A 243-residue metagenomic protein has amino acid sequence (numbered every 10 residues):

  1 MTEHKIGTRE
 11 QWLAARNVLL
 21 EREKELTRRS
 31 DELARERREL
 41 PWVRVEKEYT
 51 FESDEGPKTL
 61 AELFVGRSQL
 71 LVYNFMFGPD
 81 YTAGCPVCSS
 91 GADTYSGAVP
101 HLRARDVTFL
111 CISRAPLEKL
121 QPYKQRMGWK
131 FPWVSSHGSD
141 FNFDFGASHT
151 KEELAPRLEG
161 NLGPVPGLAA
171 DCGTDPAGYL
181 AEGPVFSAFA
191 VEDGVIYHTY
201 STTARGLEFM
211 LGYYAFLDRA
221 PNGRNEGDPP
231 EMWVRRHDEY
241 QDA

Functional and structural regions predicted by a protein language model:
M1-R105, P122-G128, P132, S139-A243: Non-globular targeting/processing and membrane-anchoring segments
R103-L120: Catalytic nucleophile loop
S113, S135-H137: Residues at the C-termini of beta-strands that transition into short coil/loop
